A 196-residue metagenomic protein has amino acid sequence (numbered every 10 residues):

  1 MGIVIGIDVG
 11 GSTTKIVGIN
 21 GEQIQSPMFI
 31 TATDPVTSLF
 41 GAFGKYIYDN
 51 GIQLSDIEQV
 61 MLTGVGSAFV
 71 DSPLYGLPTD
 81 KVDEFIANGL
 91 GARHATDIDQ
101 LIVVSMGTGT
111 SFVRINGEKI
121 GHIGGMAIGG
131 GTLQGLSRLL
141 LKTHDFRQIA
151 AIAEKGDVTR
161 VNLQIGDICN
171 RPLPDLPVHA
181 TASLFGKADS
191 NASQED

Functional and structural regions predicted by a protein language model:
G2-D8, I57-M61, L101-S105, G125: Short glycine-aspartate micro-motif
I3-G41, K45, I120: Short glycine-rich, Thr/Ser-proximal phosphate-binding strand/loop in the N-terminal lobe of ATP-dependent enzymes
D8-T13, V65, V104-G109, A127-G130: A short acidic Gly-Thr/Ser loop motif
I30, P78, K119-M126, Q134-L139 (+1 more regions): Flexible, glycine/proline-enriched loop segments at strand-loop-helix junctions that form or flank small-ligand binding
F43-E58, D196: Phosphate/pyrophosphate-binding loops at sites that engage ATP/ADP/AMP, CoA/4′-phosphopantetheine, polyphosphate
V70, Y75-V104, T108-K119: Conserved phosphate-binding catalytic cores of ATP/NTP-utilizing and phosphoryl-transfer enzymes
R138-D196: Active-site rim beta-loop-alpha module in soluble metabolic enzymes
